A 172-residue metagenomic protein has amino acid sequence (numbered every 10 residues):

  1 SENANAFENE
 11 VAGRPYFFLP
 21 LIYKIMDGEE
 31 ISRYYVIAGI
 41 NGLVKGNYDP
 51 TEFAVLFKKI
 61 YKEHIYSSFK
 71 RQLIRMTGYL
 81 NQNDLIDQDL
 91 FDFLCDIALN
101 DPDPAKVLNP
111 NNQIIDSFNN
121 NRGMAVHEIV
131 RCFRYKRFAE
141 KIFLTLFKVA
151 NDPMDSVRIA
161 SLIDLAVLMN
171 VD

Functional and structural regions predicted by a protein language model:
S1-D172: Non-catalytic all-alpha helical scaffold/repeat segments
